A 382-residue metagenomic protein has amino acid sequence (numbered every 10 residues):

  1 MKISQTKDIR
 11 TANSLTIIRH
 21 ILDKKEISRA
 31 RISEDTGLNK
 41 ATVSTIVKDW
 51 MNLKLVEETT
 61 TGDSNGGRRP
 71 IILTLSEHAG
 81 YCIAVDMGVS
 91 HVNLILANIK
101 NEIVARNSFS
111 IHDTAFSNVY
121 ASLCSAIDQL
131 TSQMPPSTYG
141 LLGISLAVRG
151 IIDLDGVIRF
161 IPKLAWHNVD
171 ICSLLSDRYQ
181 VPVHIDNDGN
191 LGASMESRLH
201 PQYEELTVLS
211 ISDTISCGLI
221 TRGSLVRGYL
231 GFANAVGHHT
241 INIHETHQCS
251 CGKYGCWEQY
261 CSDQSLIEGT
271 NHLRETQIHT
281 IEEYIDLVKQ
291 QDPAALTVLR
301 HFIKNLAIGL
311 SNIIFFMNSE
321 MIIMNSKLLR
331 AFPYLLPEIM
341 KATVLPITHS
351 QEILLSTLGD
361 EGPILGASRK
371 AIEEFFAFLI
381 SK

Functional and structural regions predicted by a protein language model:
M1-G140, H200, I243, K253-K382: ATP-binding/phosphotransfer module of carbohydrate and carboxylate kinases, centering on a glycine-rich
C82-D86, L141-S145, L206-S210, S216-G218: Short glycine-aspartate micro-motif
N98, D153, I220-T221: Short, acidic, Ser/Thr-enriched surface-loop or helix-capping motifs
R106-S108, A115, S176-L287: Glycine/GP-enriched mid-protein hinge/lid loop-to-helix segment characteristic of carbohydrate kinases
N107-E205, Y334-V344: Glycine-rich phosphate-binding loop and adjoining helix at the ATP-binding site of ATP-dependent phosphoryl-transfer
G150-L154, N190-A193, S216-C217, V226 (+3 more regions): Short, active-site-adjacent cap segments at secondary-structure transitions
